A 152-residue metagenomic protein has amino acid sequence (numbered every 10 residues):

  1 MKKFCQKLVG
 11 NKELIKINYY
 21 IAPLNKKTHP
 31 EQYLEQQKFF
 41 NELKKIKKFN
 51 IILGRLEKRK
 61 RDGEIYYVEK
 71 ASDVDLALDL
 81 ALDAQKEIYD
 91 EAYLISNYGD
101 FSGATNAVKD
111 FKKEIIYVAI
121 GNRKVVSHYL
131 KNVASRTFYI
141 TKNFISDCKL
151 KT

Functional and structural regions predicted by a protein language model:
M1-V68, E114, G121: Domain-level signal for Mg2+-assisted phosphodiester chemistry and nucleotide/NA-binding surfaces in nucleic-acid
K44-T152: Nuclease catalytic cores that cleave nucleic-acid phosphodiester bonds, predominantly acidic two-metal-ion
